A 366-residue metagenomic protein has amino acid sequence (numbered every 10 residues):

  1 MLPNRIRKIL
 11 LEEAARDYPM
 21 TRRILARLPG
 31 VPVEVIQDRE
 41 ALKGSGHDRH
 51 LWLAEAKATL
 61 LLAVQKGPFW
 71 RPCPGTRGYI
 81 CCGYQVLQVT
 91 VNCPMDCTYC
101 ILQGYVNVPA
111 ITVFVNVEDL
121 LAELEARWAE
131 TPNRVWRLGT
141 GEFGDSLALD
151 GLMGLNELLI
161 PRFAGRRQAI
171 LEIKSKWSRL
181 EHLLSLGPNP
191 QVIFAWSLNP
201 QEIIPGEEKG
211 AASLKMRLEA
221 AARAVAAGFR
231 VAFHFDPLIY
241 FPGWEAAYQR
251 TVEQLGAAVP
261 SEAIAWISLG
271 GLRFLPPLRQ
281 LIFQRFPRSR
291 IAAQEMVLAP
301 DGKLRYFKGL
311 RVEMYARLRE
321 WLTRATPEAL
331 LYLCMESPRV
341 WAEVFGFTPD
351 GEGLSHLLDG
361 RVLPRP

Functional and structural regions predicted by a protein language model:
M1-G83: Flexible, acidic/Gly-rich N-terminal and inter-domain linker regions that tether and position cofactor-handling modules
M1-R22, G256-P366: Auxiliary Fe-S-binding modules of radical SAM enzymes
L61-C81, I101-S197: Conserved Radical SAM active-site core
Q88-Y105: Local cysteine-cluster metal-coordination motifs and their immediate loop/turn environment, predominantly Fe-S cluster
L124-E130, H182-G187, L214-A227, L318: Structured alpha-helical segments in the cores of large, soluble enzyme domains
W136-T140, L171-I173, F194-W196, V231-F235 (+2 more regions): Hydrophobic faces of well-ordered beta-strands that scaffold small-molecule active sites in alpha/beta enzyme cores
G144-A148, S178-E181, V192-A212, P237-F241 (+2 more regions): Conserved radical SAM core fold
G243-A258: Catalytic cores of alpha/beta
